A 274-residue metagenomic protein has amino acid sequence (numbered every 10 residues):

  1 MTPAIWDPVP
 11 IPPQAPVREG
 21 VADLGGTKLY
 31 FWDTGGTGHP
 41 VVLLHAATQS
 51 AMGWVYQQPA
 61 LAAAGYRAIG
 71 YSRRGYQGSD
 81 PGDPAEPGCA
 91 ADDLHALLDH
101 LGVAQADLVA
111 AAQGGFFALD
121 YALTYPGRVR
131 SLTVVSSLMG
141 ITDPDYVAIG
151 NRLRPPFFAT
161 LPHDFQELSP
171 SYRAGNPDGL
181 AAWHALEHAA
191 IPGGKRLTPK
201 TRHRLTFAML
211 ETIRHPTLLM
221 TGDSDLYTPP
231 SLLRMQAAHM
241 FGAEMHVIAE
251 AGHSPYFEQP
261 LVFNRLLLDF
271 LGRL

Functional and structural regions predicted by a protein language model:
M1-V41, A63-Y66, L268-L274: Alpha/beta-hydrolase fold catalytic core
T27-D80: Conserved HGGG/HGGXW glycine-rich cap/lid loop of the alpha/beta-hydrolase fold
C89-A106: Conserved acidic catalytic loop of the alpha/beta-hydrolase fold
L119-T124, R130-A159: Flexible "cap/lid" loop of the alpha/beta hydrolase fold
D143-P144, A148, F158-T212: Conserved alpha/beta-hydrolase catalytic His-Asp/Glu region
I213, L219-T221: Short beta-strand/loop motif that positions the catalytic acidic residue of the alpha/beta-hydrolase fold
S224-T228: Acidic catalytic loop of the alpha/beta-hydrolase fold
A243-L274: Catalytic active-site module of serine/aspartate enzymes centered on a nucleophile-bearing elbow/loop
